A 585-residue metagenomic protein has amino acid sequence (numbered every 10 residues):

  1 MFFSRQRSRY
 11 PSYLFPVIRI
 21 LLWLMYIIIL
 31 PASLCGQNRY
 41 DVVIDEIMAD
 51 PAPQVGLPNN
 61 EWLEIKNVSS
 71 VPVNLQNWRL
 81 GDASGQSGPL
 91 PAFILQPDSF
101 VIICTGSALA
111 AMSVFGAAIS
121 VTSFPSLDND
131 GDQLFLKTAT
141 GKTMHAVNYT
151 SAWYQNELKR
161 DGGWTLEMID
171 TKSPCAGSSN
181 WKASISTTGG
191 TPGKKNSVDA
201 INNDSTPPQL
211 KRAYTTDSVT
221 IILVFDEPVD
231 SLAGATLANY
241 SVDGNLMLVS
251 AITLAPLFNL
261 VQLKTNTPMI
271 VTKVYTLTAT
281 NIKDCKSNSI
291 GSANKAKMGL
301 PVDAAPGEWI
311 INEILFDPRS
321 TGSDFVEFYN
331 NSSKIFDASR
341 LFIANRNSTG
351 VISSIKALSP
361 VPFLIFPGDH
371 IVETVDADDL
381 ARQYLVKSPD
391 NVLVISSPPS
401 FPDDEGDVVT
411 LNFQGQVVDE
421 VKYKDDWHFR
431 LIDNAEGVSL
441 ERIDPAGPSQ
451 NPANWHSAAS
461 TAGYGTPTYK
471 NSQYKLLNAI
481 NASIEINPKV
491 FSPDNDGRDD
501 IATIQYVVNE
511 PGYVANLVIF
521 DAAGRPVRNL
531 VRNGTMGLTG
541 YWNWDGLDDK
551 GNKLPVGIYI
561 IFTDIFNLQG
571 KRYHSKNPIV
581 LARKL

Functional and structural regions predicted by a protein language model:
M1-R39: Bacterial Sec-dependent N-terminal signal peptides
R5, R9, Y13, L34 (+4 more regions): Compositionally biased regions
Q6, Y10, L14-F15, C35 (+5 more regions): Serine/proline-rich low-complexity intrinsically disordered segments, especially terminal tails, linkers
G36-G177, S184-T188, A200-N451, L477-N487 (+1 more regions): Activation on beta-sandwich/Ig-like modules and their edge loops
S184-V198, A459-K475: A eukaryote-biased signal for short, well-structured alpha-helical docking elements
H456-A462, A479, I486: Proteolytic cleavage junctions
K475-L585: Short loop/turn motifs at secondary-structure boundaries
